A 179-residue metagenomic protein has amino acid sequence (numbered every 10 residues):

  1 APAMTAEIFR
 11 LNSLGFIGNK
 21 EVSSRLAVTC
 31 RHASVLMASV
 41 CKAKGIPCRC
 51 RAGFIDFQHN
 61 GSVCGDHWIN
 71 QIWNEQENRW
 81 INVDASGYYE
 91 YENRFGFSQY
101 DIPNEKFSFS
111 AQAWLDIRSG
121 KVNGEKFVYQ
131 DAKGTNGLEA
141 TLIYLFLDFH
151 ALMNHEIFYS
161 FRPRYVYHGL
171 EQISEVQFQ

Functional and structural regions predicted by a protein language model:
A1, R10, G53-W68, I72-Q179: His-Asp-centered catalytic microenvironments across diverse enzyme cores, prominently the transglutaminase-like
A1-S24, L36: Secondary-structure boundary elements
S23-A52, N70: Cysteine-centered nucleophilic/redox motifs
